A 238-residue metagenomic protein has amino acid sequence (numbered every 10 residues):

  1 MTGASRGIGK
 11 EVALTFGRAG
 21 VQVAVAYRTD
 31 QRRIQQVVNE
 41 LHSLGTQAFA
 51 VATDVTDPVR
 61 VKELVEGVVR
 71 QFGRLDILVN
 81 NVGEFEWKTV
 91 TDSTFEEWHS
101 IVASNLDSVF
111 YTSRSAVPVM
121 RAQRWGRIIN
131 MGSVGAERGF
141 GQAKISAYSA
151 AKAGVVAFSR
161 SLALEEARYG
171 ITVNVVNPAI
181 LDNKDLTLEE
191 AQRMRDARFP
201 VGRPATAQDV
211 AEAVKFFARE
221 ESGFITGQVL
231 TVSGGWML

Functional and structural regions predicted by a protein language model:
Q31-R32, A52-L64, F95, Q208-D209: The beta1-alpha1 cofactor-binding region of Rossmann-like NAD(H)/NADP(H)-dependent oxidoreductases
T89-V90, E97-V102, T187, R195: Substrate-binding pocket helix/loop in short-chain dehydrogenase/reductase
F110, W125, T206-V232, M237: C-terminal substrate-recognition "lid" of short-chain dehydrogenase/reductases
S113, A151, S159: Active-site helix of classical SDR
P118, L164-E165, G223: Alpha-helical segment proximal to the catalytic Tyr-Lys
S133: Residue(s) in the substrate-gating loop at a strand-loop-helix junction that position the organic substrate next
A167, T172, I225-G227: Short, small/polar-rich loop/turn modules that mediate ligand/substrate recognition or access, typified
